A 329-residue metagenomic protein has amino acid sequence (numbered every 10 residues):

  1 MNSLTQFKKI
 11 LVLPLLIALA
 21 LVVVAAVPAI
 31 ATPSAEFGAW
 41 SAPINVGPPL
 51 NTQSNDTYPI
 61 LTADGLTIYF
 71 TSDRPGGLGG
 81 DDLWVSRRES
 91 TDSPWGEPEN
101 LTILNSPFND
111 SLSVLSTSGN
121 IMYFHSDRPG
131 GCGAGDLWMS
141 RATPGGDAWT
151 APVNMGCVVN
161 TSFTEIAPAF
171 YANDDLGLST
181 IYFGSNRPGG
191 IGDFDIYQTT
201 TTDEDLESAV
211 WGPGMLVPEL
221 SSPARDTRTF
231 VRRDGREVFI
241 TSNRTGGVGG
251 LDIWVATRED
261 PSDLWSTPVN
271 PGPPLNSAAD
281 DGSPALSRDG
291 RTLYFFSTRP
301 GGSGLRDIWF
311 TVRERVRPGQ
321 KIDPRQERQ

Functional and structural regions predicted by a protein language model:
M1-N2, P318: Helix-centric, low-specificity signal for extended rod-like, repetitive segments
N2-L16: Bacterial N-terminal signal peptides that target proteins for export
Q6-K8, L21, T52, T161: Residue-level detector of alpha-helical transmembrane segments in integral membrane proteins
P14-A25: Bacterial N-terminal signal peptides
P28-Q329: Short, conserved micro-motifs composed of acidic
